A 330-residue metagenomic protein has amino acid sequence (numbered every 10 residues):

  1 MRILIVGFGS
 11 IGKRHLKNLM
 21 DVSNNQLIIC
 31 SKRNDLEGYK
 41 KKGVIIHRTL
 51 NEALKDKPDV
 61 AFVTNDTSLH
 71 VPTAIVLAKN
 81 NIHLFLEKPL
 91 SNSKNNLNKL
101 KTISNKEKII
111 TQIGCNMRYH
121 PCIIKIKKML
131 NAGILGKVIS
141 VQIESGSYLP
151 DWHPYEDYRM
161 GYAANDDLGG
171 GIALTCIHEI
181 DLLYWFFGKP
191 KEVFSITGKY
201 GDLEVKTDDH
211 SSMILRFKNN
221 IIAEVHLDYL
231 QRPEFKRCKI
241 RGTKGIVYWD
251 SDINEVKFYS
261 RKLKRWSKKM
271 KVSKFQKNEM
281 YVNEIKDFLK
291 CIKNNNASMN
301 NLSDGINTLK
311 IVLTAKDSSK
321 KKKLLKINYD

Functional and structural regions predicted by a protein language model:
M1-K42: N-terminal Rossmann-like dinucleotide-binding module
N24-N25, N80-I82, E107-I110, I221-I222: A short helix->loop->beta-strand "cap" motif at the edges of active sites that frequently abuts
V44-I103: Beta-loop-alpha module in the N-terminal Rossmann-like domain of NAD(P)-dependent dehydrogenases, especially those
V60-N65, A132, K218, F288-D330: C-terminal helix-rich "cap/oligomerization" subdomain common to oxidoreductases
K99-M117, K137-V141: Rossmann-fold dehydrogenase core element
N116, R237-I306, L325, D330: C-terminal glycine/acidic-rich active-site capping loop/insertion
M117-E204, K322: Predominantly a Rossmann-like dinucleotide-binding segment in NAD(P)-dependent oxidoreductases
L174-T175, I180-E255, V282-N296: Contiguous beta-strand/loop segments that form the cofactor/metal-binding neighborhood of enzyme cores
